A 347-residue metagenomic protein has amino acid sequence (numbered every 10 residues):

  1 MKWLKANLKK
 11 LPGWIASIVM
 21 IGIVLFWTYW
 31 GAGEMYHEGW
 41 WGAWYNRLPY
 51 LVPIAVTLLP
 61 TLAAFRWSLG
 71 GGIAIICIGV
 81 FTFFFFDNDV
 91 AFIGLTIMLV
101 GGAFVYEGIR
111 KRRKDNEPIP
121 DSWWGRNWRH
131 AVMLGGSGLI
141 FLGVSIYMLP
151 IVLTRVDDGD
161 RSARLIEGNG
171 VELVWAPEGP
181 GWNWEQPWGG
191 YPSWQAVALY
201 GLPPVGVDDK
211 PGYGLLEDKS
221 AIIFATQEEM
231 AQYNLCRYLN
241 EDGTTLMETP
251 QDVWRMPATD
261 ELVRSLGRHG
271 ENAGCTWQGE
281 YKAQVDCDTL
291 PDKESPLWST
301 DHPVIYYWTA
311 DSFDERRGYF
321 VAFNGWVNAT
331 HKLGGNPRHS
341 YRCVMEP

Functional and structural regions predicted by a protein language model:
M1-K10, K111-H130: Membrane-interfacial, low-structure loops and terminal tails that flank and connect transmembrane helices in multi-pass
I23-Y29, I76-N88, I140-S145: Aromatic-anchored segments of alpha-helical transmembrane domains
P53-L62, L95-R110: Hydrophobic cores of alpha-helical transmembrane segments in multi-pass inner/ER membrane proteins, independent
T61-A74: Membrane-helix interface "capping/anchor" motifs
W123-V152: Internal/C-terminal transmembrane anchor helices
I166-R255, T259-N272: Short aromatic-cysteine micro-motif
A225, Y233-V253, T259-H331: An exposed tryptophan-centered "aromatic clamp" motif
Y306-W308, A329-P347: Short, structured beta-strand segments at or near domain termini in extracellular proteins/domains
